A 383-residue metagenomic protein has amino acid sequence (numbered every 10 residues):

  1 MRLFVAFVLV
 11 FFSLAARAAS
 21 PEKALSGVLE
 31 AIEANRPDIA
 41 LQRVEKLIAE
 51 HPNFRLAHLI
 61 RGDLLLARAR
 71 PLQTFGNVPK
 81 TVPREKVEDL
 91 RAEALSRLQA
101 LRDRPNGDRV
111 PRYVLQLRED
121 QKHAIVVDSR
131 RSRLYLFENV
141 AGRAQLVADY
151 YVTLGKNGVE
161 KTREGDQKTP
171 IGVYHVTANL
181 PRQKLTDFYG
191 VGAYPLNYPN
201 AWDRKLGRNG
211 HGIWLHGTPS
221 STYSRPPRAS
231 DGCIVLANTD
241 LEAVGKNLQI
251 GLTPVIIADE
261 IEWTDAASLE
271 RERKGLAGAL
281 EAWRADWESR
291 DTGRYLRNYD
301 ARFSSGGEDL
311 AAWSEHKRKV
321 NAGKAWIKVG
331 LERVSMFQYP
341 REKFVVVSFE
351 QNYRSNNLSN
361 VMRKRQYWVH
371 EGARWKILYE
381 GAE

Functional and structural regions predicted by a protein language model:
S20-K46, E50, A282-A285: Alpha-helical segment of the N-proximal tetratricopeptide repeat
V28, E272-R290, N298: Short, aromatic-enriched amphipathic alpha-helices that serve as compact interaction elements
R102-I213, T218-S224: Gly/Pro-biased beta-strand-loop elements
L180-E281: Exported/periplasmic cell-wall-interacting domains
R318-R365: Surface-exposed, charged secondary-structure patches
N360-E383: Short beta-strand edge/turn micro-motifs at domain boundaries
